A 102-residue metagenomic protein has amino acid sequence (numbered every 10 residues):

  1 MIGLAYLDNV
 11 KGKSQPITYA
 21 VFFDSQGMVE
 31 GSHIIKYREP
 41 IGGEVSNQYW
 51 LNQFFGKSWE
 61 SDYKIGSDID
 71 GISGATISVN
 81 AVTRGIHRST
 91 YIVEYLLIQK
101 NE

Functional and structural regions predicted by a protein language model:
M1-N80, R84-E102: Flexible, solvent-exposed loop/hinge segments and secondary-structure transition points
